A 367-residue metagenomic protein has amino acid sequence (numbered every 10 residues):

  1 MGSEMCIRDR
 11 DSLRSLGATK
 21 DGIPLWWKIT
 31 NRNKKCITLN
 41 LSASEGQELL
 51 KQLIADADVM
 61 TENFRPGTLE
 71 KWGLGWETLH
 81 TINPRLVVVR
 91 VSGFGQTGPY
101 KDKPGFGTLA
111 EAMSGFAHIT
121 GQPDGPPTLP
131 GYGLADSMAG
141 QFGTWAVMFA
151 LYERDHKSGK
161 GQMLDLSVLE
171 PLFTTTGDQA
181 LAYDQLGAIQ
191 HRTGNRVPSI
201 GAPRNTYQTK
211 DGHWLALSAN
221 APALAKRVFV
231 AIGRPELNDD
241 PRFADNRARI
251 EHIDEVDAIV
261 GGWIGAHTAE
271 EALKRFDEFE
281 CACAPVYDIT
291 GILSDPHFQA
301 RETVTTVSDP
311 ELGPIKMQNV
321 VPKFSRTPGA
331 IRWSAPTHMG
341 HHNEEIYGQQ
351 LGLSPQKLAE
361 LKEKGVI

Functional and structural regions predicted by a protein language model:
S3-K157, E344-I367: N-terminal helix-loop segment corresponding to the beta1-alpha1 unit of nucleotide/adenylate-binding folds
W27, G194-S199, N205-T206, L312-I315 (+1 more regions): Short Gly/Pro-enriched turn/cap motifs at secondary-structure boundaries
Q96, D124-L134, D155-L172, R192-S199 (+1 more regions): Conserved Rossmann-fold dehydrogenase catalytic segment
G125-A135, Q208-H213, T327-A330: Flexible glycine/proline-enriched surface loops and loop-helix/loop-strand junctions
G140-Q162, T174-L186, F229-P235: Oxidoreductase and adenylate-handling cofactor-binding alpha/beta cores
P203-F279, C283: Aromatic-enriched alpha-helical interface/lid elements that frame and gate functional surfaces
A244, L312-E360: Flexible, small-/acidic-enriched active-site or ligand-binding loops
E278-R332: A glycine-rich dinucleotide-binding beta-alpha-beta segment and adjacent secondary-structure elements that constitute
